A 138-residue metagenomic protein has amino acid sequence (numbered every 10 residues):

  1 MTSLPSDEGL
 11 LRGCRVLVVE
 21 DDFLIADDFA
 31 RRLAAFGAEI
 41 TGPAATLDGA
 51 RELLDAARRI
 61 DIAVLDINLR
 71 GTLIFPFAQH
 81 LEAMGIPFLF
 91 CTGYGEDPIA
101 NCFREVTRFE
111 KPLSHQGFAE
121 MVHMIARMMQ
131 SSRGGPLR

Functional and structural regions predicted by a protein language model:
M1-R15, D48, T107, L113-R138: Non-catalytic signal-transmission and effector/linker regions of two-component phosphorelay proteins
E20: Conserved acidic carboxylate
F23-G42: Two-component/phosphorelay signaling modules centered on CheY-like receiver
P43-I62: Acidic, metal-coordinating helix/loop segments flanking the phosphotransfer/catalytic sites of two-component signaling
D66: Active-site residues of response regulator receiver
R70: The feature encodes the CheY-like receiver
